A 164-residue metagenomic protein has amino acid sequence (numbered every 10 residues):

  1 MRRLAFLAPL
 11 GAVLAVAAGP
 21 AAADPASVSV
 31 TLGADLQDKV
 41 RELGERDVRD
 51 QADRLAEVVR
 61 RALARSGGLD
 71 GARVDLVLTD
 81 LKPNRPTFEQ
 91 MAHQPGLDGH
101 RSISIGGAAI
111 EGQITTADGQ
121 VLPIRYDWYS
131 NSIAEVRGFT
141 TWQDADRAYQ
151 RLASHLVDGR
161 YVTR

Functional and structural regions predicted by a protein language model:
M1-L7: Bacterial Sec-dependent N-terminal signal peptides
R2, G19-L55, N84, R125 (+1 more regions): A structural "domain/chain start" motif
L7-A17: Bacterial N-terminal signal peptides
T31-G33, V77-T79, D127-Y129: A structural detector for beta-sheet-dominated domains
D38, E45, Q120-H155: Short secondary-structure boundary motifs at beta->alpha junctions and helix caps
V48-L81: N-terminal, post-signal-peptide region of Sec/Tat-exported proteins
A52-R61, D146-V157: Short, hydrophobic/amphipathic alpha-helical packing segments that form internal helix faces or helix-helix interfaces
L69-V121, S132-V136: Surface-exposed short loop/turn segments
